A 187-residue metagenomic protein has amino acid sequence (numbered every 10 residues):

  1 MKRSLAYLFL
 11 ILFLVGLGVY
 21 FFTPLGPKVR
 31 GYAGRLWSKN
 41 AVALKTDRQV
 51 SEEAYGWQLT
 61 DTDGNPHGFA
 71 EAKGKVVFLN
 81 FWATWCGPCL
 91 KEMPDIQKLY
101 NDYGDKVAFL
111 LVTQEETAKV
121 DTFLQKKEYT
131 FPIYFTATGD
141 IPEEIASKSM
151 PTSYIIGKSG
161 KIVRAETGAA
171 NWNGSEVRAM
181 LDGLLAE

Functional and structural regions predicted by a protein language model:
M1-E53: N-terminal targeting signals for export/organelle localization
Q49-S51, G56-V77, Y103: A short beta-strand-turn-helix
W57, W82-W85, W172: Signature tryptophan residues that serve as conserved aromatic anchors
F78-N80, L111, I155: Hydrophobic beta-strand core positions in alpha/beta domains
N80-G87, Q114: Aromatic-flanked redox-active Cys/Sec active sites in thiol-based oxidoreductases, especially the WC-centered
L90-K127, A137-E144, A179: Structural microenvironment flanking redox-active thiols in thiol-disulfide oxidoreductases
T122-T130, T136-L184: Thiol/disulfide oxidoreductase modules built on the thioredoxin-like
